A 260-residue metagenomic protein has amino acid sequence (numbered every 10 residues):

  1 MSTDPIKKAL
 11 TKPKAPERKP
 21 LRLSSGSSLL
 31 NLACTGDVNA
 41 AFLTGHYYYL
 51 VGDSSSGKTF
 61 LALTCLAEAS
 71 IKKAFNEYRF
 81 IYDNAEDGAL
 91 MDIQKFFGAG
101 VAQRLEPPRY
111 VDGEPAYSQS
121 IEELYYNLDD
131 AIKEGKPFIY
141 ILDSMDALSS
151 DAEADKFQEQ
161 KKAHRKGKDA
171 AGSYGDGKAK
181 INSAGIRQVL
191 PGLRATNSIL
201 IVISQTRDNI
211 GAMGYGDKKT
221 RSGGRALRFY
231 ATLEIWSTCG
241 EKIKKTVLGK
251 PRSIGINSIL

Functional and structural regions predicted by a protein language model:
S2-Q103, G113-E114, S120, Y126-K133: The Walker A/P-loop phosphate-binding site
S25, G45, G57-L61, G88-A89 (+5 more regions): Charged, alpha-helix-enriched surfaces in structured cytosolic catalytic cores of large nucleotide-utilizing machines
L30, Q94, D143, S204 (+1 more regions): Residue-level signature of catalytic and energy-coupling elements of molecular machines, predominantly ATP/GTP-dependent
Y47-Y49, R79, P137-I141, I199-I201: Residue-level preference for the first positions of well-ordered beta-strands
E86-L90, V111-P115, Q119-I121, M145-L148 (+4 more regions): Conserved nucleotide-binding/hydrolysis micro-motifs of P-loop NTPases
F97-E106, K156-Y174, G216-G224: A short alpha->loop->secondary-structure connector
E114-S198: Phosphate-binding/switch loop-helix module in NTP-utilizing enzymes
G172-L260: Phosphate-binding/switch region of NTP-binding enzymes
